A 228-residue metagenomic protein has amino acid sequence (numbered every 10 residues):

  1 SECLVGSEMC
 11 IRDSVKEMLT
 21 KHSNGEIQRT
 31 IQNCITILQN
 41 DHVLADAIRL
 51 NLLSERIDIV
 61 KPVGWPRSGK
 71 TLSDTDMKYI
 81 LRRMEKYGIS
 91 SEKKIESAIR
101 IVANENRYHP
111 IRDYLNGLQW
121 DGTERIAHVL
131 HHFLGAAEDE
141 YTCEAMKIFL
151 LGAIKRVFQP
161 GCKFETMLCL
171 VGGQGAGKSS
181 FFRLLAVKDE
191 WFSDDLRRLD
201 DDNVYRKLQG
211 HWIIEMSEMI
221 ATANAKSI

Functional and structural regions predicted by a protein language model:
S1, S7-E8, R12-H128, E140-E144: N-terminal nucleic-acid engagement/recognition segments and initiation subdomains in replication, restriction
C3, V43, A47-L52, R56-I59 (+8 more regions): Residue-level preference for alpha-helix termini and adjacent loops
V5-G6, M146, H211, S227: Activation loop
I99-I213: P-loop NTPase catalytic core of nucleic-acid-dependent motor ATPases
W212-I228: Conserved AAA+/SF3 P-loop NTPase catalytic/coupling segment centered on the Walker-B
